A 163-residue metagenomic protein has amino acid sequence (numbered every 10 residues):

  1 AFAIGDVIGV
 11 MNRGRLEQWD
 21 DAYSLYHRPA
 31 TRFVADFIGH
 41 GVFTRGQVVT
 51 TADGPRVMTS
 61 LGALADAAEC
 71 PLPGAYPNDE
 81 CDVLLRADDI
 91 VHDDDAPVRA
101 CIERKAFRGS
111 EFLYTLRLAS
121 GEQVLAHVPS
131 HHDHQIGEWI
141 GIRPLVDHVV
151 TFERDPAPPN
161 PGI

Functional and structural regions predicted by a protein language model:
F2-A63: Internal alpha/beta loop-helix hairpins
G41-F43, T51-I163: Non-catalytic connector elements of ABC transporters
